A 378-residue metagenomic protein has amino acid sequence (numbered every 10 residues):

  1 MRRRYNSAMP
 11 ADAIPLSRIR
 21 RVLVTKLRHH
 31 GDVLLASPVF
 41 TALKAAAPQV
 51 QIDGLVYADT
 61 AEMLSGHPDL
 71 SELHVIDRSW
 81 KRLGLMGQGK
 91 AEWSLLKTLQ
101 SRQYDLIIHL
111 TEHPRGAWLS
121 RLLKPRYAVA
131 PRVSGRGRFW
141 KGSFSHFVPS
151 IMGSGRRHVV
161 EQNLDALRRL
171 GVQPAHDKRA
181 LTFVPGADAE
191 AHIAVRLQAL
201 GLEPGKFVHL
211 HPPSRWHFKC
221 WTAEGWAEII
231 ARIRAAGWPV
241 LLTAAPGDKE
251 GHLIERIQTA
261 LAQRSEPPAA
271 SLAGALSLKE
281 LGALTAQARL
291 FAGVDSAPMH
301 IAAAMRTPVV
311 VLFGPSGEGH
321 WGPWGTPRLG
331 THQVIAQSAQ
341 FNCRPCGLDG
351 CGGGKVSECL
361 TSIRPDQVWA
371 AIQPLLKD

Functional and structural regions predicted by a protein language model:
M1-D378: Catalytic machinery of carbohydrate-active enzymes, primarily nucleotide-sugar-dependent glycosyltransferases
